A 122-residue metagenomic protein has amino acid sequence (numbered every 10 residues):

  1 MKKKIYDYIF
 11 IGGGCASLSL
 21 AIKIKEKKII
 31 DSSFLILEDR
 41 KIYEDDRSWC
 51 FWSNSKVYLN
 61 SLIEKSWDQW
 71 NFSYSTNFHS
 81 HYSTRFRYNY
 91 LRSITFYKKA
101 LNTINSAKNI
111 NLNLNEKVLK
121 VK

Functional and structural regions predicted by a protein language model:
M1-A16, L35-L37: Beta1/beta-strand and adjacent pyrophosphate-binding region of the FAD-binding site in flavoprotein oxidoreductases
M1-Y6, E26-D31, S106-N109: Short, Lys/Arg-enriched, disordered terminal segments
K2-K4, E64-S66, N105-S106, K122: Flexible, charged surface loops at secondary-structure boundaries
Y6-Y8, W49, Y88, Y97: Aromatic side chains
S19, K23-H79, T95: N-terminal FAD cofactor-binding segment of flavoenzymes
Y74-K122: Conserved N-terminal helical subregion
